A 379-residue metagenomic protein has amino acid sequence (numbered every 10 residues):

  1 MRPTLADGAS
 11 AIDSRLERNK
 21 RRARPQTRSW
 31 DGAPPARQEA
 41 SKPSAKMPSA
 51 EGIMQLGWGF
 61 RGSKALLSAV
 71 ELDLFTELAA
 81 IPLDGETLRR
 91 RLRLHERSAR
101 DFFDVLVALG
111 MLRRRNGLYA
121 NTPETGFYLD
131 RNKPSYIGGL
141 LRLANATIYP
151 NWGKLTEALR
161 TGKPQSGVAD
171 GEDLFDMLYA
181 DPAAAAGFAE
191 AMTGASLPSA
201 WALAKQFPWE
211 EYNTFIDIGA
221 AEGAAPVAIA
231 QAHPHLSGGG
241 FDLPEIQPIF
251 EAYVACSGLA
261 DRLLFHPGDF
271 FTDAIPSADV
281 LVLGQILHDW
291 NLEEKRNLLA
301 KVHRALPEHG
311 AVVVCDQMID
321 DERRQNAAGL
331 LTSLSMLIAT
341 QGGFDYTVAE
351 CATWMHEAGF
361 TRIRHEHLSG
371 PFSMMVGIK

Functional and structural regions predicted by a protein language model:
L5, I12-S14, R18: Short terminal hydrophobic/aromatic SLiMs and anchors at protein ends
A6, S29, S41, K154 (+1 more regions): Intrinsic structural disorder/low-complexity segments
A9, P43-K46, D181: Intrinsic-disorder-associated interaction segments
R18-R24, R28-G32, A36-R114, E124 (+2 more regions): Alpha-helical subdomain
A50-P82, R90-R91, R97-N213: Conserved Class I S-adenosyl-L-methionine-dependent methyltransferase catalytic core
